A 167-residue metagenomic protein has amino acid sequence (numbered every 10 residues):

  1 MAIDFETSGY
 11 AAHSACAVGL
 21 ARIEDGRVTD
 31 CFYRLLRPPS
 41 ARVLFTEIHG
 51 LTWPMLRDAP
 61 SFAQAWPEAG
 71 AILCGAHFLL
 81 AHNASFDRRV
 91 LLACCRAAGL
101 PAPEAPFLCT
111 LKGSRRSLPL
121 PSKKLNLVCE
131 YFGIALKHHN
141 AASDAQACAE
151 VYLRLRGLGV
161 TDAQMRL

Functional and structural regions predicted by a protein language model:
M1-E104, P119, L125-H139: Conserved non-catalytic scaffold segment of RNase H-like nuclease domains
R27-V28, A76-H77, C109-K112, L155: A short, structure-level motif marking secondary-structure boundaries and short turns
E68, L127, A147-R154: Alpha-helical scaffold segments in soluble metabolic enzymes
L91, G113, C148-Y152: Buried hydrophobic packing segments
P101-S114: Conserved beta-strand -> loop -> alpha-helix junction used to position metal-binding or nucleic-acid-contacting
D144: Conserved catalytic/binding loops enriched for acidic/polar residues
A149-L167: Acidic two-metal-ion nuclease catalytic site recognized across multiple nuclease folds, prominently DnaQ/RNase D-T
